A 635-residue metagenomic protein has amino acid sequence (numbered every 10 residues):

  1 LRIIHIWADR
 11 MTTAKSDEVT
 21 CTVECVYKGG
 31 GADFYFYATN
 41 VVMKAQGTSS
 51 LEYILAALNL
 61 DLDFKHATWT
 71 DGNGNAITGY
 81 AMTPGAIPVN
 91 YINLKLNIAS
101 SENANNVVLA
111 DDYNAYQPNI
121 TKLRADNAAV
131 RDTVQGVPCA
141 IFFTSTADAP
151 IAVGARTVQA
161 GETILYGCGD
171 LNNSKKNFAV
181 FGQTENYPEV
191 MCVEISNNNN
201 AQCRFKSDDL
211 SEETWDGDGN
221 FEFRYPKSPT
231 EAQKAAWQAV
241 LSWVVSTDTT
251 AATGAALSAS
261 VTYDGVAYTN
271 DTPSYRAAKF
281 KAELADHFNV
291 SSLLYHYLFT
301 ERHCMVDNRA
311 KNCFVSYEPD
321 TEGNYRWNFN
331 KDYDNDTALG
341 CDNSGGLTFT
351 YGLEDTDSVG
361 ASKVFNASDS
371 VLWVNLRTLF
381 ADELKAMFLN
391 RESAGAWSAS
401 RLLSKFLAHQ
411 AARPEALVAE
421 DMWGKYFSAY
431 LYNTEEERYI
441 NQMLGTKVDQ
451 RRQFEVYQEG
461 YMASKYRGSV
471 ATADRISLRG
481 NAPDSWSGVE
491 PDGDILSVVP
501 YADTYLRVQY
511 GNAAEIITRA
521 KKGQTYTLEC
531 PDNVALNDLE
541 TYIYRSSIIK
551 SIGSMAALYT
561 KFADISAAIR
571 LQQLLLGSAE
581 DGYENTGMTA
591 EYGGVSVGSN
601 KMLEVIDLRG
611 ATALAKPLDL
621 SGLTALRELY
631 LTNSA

Functional and structural regions predicted by a protein language model:
L1-V108: Conserved NTP-binding catalytic cores of kinases and kinase-like/nucleotidyltransferase enzymes across multiple kinase
I3, E18-T22, A38, L55-N59 (+10 more regions): Extracellular structured ligand-interaction cores
T12, V19, G47-I54, G219-A310 (+2 more regions): Middle-to-C-terminal accessory/interaction subdomains
H66-W69, A76-N103, A110, N114-L123 (+3 more regions): Internal "kinase-insert"/substrate-recognition segments embedded within catalytic cores of ATP-dependent enzymes
R124-C139, K311, E318: Short, glycine/acidic-rich hinge or "gate" loops at secondary-structure transitions that mediate conformational
G219, Y466-T612, D619-T624: N-terminal capping/linker segments that flank leucine-rich repeat
R627-L631: A detector of tandem-repeat and repeat-rich interaction/domain scaffolds
